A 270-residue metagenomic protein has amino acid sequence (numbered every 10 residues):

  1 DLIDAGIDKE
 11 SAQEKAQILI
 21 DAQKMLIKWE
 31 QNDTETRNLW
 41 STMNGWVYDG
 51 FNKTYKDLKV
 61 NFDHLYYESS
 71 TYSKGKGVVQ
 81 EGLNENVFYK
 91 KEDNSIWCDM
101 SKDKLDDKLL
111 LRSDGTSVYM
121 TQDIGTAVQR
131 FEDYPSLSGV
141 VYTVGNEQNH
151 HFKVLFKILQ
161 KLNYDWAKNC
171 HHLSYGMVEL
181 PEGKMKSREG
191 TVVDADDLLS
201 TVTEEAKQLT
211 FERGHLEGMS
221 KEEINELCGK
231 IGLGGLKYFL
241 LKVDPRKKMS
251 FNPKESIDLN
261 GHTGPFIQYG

Functional and structural regions predicted by a protein language model:
D1-Y269: NTP-dependent nucleotidyl-transfer catalytic core
